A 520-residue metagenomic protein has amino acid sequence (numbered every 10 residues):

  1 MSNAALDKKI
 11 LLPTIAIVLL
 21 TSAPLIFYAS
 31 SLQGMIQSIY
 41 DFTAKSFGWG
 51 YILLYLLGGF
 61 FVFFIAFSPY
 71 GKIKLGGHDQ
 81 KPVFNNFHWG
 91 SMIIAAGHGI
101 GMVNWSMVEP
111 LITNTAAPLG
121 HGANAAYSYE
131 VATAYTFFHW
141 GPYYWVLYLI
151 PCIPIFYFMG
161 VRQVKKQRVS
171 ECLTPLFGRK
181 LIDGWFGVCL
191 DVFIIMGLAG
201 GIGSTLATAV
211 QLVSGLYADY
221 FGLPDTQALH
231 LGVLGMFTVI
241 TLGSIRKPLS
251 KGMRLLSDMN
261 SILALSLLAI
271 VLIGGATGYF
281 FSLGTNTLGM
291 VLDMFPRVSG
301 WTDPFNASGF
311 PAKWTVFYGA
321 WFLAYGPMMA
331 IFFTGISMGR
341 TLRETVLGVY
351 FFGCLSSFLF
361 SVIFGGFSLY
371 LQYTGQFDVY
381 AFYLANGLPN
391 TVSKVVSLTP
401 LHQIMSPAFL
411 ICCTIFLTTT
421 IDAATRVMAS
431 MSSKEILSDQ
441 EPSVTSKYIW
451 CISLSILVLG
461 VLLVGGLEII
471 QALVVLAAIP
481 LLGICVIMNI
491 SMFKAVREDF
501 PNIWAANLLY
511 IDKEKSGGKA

Functional and structural regions predicted by a protein language model:
M1-A5, Y28-T43, V62-K81, A132-W140 (+7 more regions): Membrane-water interface regions at transmembrane-helix termini and the short interhelical loops of multi-pass membrane
M1-S128, R246, A269, I273 (+2 more regions): N-terminal alpha-helical transmembrane segments of multi-pass membrane transport and channel/translocase proteins
S2, G34-Y40, F67-N86, L111-A134 (+5 more regions): Flexible loop linkers connecting adjacent transmembrane helices in multi-pass alpha-helical membrane transporters
S2-A5, K9-L12, A16-I26, G59-F64 (+9 more regions): Helix-loop-helix module between adjacent transmembrane segments
N3-T21, G178-W185, D225-L242, R246 (+4 more regions): Loop-to-transmembrane helix boundary motifs in multi-pass membrane proteins
I36-I52, Q80-V83, S214-H230, L249-I262 (+6 more regions): Transmembrane helix-loop boundary segments of multi-pass membrane transporters
W105-A117, F158-M159, Q163, L272-M294 (+1 more regions): Extracellular/periplasmic helix-exit of transmembrane alpha-helices
V161, K165, I194-S214, P327-V349 (+1 more regions): Membrane-helix boundary/coupling elements in multi-pass transport proteins
